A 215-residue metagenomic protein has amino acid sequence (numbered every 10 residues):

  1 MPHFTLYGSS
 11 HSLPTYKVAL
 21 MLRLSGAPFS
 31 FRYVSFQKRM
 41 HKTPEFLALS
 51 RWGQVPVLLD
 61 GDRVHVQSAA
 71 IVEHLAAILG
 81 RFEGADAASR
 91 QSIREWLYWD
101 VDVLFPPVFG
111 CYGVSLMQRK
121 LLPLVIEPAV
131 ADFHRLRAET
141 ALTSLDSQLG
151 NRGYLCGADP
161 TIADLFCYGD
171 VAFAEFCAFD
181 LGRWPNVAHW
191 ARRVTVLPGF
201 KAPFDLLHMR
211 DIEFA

Functional and structural regions predicted by a protein language model:
M1-D132, L136, D146: GST-like domain detector, emphasizing the conserved glutathione-binding G-site in the N-terminal thioredoxin-like
F36-Q37, A163, H208: Conserved beta-strand edge residues that scaffold enzyme active sites
A48, C167, V196, D205: Phosphate-coordinating loops and pocket residues in cytosolic domains that bind phosphorylated ligands
L79-G80, K120, G153, A174-A178: Short amphipathic alpha-helical interaction patches enriched in hydrophobic/aromatic residues with interspersed Lys/Arg
V108-Y112, L155-R183, A188-V194, K201: GST superfamily/GST-like fold recognition
L142-C156: Hydrophobic alpha-helical bundle segments that form small-molecule/ligand-binding pockets
P203-A215: Terminal-tail/helix-coil boundary detector
